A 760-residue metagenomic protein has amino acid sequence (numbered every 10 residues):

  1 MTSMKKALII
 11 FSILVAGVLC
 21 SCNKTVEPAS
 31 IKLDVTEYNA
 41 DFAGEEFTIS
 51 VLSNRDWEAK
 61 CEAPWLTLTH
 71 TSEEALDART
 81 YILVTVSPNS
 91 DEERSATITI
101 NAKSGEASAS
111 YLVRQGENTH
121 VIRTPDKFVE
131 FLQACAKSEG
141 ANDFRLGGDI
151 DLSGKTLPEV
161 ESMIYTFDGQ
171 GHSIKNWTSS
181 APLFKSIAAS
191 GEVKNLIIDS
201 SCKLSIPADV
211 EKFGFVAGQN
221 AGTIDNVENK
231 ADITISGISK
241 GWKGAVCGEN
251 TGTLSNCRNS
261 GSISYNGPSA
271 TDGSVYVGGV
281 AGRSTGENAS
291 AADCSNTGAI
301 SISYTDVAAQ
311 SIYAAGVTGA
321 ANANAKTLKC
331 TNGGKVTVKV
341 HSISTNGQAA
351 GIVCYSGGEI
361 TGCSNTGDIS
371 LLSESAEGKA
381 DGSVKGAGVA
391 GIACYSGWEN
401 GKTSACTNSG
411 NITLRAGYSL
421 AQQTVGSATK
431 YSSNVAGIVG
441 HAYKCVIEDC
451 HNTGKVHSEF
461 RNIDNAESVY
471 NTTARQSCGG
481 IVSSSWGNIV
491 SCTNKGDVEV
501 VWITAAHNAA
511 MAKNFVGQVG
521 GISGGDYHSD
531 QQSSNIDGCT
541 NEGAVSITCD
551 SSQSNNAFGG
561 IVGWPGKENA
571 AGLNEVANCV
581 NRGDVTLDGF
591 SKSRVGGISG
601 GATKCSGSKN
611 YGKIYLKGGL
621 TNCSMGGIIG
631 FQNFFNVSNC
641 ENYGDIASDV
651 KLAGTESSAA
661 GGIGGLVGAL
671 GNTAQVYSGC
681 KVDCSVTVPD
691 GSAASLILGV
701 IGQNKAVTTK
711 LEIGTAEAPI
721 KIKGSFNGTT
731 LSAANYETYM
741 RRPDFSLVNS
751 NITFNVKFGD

Functional and structural regions predicted by a protein language model:
M1-M4: N-terminal secretory signal peptides that target proteins for export/translocation
K6-N39, G105-N118: Bacterial Sec-dependent N-terminal signal peptides
K24, K32-K60: Solvent-exposed, low-complexity, repeat-rich "mucin-like" stalks and linkers
G44-T48, R79-L83, S108-S110, D143: Intrinsic-disorder/low-complexity, polar/charged segments enriched in Ser/Thr/Lys/Arg/Asp/Glu/Gln
L52-L83: Surface-exposed binding patches on compact interaction domains or structured appendages
E92-S104: A short beta-strand micro-motif common to beta-rich folds, especially ectodomain repeats
E117-D760: Surface-exposed repetitive/solenoidal architectures
